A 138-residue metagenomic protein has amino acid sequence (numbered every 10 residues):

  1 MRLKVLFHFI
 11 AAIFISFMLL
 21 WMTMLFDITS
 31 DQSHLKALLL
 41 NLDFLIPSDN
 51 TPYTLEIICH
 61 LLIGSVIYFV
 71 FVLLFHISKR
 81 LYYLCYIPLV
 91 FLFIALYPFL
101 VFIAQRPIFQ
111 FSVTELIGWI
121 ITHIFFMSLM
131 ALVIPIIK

Functional and structural regions predicted by a protein language model:
M1-K138: Juxtamembrane/disordered regions of integral membrane proteins
